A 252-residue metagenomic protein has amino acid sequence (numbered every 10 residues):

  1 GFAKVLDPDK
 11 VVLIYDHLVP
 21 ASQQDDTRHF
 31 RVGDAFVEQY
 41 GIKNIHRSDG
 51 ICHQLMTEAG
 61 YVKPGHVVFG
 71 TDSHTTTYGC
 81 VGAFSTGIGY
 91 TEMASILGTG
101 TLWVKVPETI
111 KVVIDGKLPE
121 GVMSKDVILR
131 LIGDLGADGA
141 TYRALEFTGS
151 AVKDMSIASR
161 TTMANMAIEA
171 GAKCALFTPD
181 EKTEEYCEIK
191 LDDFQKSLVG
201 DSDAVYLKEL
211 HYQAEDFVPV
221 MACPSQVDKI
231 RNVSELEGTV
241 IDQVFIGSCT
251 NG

Functional and structural regions predicted by a protein language model:
G1-G252: Fe-S-dependent hydro-lyases/dehydratases of central metabolism
